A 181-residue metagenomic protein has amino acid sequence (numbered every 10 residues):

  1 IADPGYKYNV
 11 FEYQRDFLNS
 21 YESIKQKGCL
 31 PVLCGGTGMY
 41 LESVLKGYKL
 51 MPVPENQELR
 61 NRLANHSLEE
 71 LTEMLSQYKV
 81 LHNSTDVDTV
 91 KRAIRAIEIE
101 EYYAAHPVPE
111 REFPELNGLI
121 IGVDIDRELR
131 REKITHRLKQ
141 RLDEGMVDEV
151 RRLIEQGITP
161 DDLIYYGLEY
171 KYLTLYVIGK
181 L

Functional and structural regions predicted by a protein language model:
I1-L181: Phosphate/pyrophosphate-binding catalytic cores of soluble transferases and nucleic-acid-acting enzymes
